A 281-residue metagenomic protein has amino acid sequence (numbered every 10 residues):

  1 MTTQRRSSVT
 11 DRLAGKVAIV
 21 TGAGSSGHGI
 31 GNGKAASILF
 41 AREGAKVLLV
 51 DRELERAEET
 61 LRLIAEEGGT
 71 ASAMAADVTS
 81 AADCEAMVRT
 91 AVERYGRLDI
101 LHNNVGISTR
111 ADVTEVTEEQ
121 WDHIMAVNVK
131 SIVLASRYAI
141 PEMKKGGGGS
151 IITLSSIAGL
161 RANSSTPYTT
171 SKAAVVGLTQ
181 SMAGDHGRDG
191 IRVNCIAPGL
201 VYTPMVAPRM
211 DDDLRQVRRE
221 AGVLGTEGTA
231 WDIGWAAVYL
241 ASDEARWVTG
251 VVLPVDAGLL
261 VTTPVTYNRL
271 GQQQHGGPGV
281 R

Functional and structural regions predicted by a protein language model:
Q4-R6, C195, Q216-V248, V255-A257 (+1 more regions): C-terminal helical subdomain
D11-L48: Canonical Rossmann dinucleotide-binding motif of NAD(H)/NADP(H)-dependent dehydrogenases/reductases, specifically
D112-V113, Q120-D122, R218: Substrate-binding pocket helix/loop in short-chain dehydrogenase/reductase
V116, A162-T170, S181: Active-site loop-to-helix junction immediately N-terminal to the catalytic Tyr of the SDR YXXXK motif in Rossmann-fold
S136, S171, T179: Active-site helix of classical SDR
P141, G184-R188, R246: Alpha-helical segment proximal to the catalytic Tyr-Lys
S156: Residue(s) in the substrate-gating loop at a strand-loop-helix junction that position the organic substrate next
